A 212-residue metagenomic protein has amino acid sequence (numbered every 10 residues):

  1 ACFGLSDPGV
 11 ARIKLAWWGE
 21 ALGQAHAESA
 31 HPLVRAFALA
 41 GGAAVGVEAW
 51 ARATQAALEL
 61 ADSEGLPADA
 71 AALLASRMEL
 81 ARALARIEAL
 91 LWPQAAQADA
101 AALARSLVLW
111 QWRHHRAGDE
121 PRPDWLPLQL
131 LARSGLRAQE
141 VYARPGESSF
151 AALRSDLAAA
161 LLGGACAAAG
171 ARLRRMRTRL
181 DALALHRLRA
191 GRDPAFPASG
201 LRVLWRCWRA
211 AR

Functional and structural regions predicted by a protein language model:
A1-A38, A51-T54, R77-R212: Catalytic cores of Mg2+-dependent Asp-rich isoprenoid enzymes
V10, G42, A68-S76: Non-transmembrane, amphipathic alpha-helical segments
G42-R52, E59: Structured, amphipathic secondary-structure segments that form assembly/contact surfaces in multi-subunit
A56-D69: Acidic/His metal-coordination segments adjacent to aromatic residues that form catalytic metal sites in metalloenzymes
